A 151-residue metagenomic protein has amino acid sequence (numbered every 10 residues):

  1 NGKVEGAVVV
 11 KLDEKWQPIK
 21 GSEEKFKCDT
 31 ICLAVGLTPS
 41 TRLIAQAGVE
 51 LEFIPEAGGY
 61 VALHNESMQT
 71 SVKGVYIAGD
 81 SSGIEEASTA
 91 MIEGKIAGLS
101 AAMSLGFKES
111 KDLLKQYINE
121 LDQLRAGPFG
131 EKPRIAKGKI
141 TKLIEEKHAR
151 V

Functional and structural regions predicted by a protein language model:
N1-V151: Residues forming the flavin
